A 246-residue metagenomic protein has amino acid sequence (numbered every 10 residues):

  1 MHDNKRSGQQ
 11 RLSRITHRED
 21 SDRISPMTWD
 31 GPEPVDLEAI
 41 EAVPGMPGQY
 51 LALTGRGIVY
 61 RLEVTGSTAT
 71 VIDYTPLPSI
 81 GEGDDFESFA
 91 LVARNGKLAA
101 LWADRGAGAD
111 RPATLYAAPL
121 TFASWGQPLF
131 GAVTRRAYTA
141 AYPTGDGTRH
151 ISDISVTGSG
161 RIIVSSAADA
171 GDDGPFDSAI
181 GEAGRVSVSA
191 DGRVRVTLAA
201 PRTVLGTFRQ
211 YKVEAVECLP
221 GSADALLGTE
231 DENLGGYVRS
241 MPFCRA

Functional and structural regions predicted by a protein language model:
M1-A246: Sequence/structural signature of beta-propeller domains
